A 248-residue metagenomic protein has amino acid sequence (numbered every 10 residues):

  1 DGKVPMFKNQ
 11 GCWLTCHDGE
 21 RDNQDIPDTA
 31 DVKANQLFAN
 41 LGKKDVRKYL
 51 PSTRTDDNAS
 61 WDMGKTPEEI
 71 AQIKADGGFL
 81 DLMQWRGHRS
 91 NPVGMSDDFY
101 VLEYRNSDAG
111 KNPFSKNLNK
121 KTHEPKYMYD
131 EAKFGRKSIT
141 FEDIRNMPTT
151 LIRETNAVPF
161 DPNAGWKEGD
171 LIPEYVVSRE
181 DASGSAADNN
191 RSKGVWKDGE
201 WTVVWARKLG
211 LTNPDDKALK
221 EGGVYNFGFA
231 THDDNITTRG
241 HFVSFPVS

Functional and structural regions predicted by a protein language model:
D1-G169, T212-S248: Acidic/polar low-complexity flexible segments
E174-S185: Edge strands and adjacent loops of beta-rich recognition modules
S183-G184, S192, P214: Short, well-ordered helical secondary-structure segments
N190-W196: Beta-strand-rich interaction surfaces with strong enrichment in secreted/lumenal proteins
S192, V203, Y225-F227: Hydrophobic residues positioned within well-ordered beta-strands of beta-sheet architectures
W196, R207, F229-T231: Hydrophobic side chains in beta-strands
W196-W201, K220-G223: A short, structured loop/turn motif at beta-sheet edges
V203-G210: Short, hydrophobic/aromatic-enriched beta-strand segments in well-ordered soluble domains
